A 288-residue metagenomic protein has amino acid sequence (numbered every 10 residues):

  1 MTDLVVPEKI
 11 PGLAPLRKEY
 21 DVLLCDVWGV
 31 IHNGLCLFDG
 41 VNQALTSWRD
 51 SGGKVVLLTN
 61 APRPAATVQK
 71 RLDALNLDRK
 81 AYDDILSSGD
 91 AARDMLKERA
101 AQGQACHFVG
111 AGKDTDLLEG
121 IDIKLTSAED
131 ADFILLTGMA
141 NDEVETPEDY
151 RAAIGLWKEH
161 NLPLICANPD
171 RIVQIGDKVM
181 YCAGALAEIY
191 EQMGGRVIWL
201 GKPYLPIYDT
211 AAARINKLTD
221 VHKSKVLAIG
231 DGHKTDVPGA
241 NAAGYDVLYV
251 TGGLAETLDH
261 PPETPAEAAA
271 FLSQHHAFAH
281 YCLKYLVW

Functional and structural regions predicted by a protein language model:
M1-V27, H32-D50, L58-A61, A66-L86 (+1 more regions): Asp-based, Mg2+/Mn2+-dependent phosphohydrolase catalytic module
